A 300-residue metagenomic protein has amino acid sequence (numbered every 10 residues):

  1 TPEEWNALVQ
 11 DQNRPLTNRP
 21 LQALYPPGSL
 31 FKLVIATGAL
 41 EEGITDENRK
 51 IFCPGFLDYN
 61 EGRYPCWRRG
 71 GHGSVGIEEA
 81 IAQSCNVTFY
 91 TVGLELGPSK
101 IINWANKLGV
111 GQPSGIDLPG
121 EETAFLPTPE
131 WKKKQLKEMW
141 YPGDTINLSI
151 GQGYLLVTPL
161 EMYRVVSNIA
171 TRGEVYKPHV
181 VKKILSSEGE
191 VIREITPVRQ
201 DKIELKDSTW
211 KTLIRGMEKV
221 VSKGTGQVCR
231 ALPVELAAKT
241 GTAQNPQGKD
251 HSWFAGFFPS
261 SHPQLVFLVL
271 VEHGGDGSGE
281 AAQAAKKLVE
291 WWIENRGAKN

Functional and structural regions predicted by a protein language model:
T1-S29, V34-V269, G277: Beta-lactam-recognizing serine transpeptidase/beta-lactamase-like catalytic domain environment
E190-V198, A282-N300: Short, gly/Ser/Thr-rich active-site loops of penicillin-recognizing serine hydrolases
G274-Q283: A short acidic/glycine-rich loop-to-helix N-cap element
